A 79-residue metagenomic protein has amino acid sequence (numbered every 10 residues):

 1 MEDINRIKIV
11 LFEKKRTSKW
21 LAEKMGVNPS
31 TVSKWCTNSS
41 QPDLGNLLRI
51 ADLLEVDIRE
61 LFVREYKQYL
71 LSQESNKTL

Functional and structural regions predicted by a protein language model:
M1-T17: A short, Lys/Arg-rich alpha-helix, primarily the initiator
I9, K15, K34, F62-L79: Short, charged recognition helix plus adjacent turn of helix-turn-helix-like nucleic-acid-binding domains
L21-A22: Short alpha-helical "recognition helix" segments of helix-turn-helix
G26-Q41: Recognition helix of helix-turn-helix/homeodomain-like DNA-binding domains that insert into the DNA major groove
S39-G45, L71-S72: Short, solvent-exposed alpha-helical "recognition" segments
G45-E60: DNA major-groove recognition helix of helix-turn-helix/homeodomain DNA-binding modules
